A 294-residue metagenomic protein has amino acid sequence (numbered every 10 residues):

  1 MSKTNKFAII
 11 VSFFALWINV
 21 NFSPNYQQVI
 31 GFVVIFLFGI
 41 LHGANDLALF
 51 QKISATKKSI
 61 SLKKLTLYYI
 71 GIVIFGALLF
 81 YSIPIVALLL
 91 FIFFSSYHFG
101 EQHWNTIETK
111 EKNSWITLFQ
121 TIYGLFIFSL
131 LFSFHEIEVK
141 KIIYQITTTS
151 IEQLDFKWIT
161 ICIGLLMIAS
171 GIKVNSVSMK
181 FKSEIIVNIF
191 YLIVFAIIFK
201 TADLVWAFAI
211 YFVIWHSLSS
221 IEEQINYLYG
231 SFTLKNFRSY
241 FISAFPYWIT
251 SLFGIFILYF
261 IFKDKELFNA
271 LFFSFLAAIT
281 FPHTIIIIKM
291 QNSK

Functional and structural regions predicted by a protein language model:
M1-V11, S61-L62: N-terminal membrane topogenic signal
V11-W17, Y68-A77, N188-I198: Hydrophobic, membrane-inserted alpha-helices
A15-V29, F260-D264: Short, hydrophobic transmembrane alpha-helix segments
I35-N45, I92-W104, V213-Q224, L276-P282: Alpha-helical transmembrane segments and their membrane-interface exit regions
G43-I53, Y97-K110, I168-K180, E223-Y229 (+1 more regions): C-terminal ends of transmembrane helices
Q51-K63, N105-I116, V174-V187, L228-R238 (+1 more regions): Membrane-interface helix-boundary motifs at transmembrane edges
A55-K58, I74-S133, K141-I151: Membrane-interface helix-loop-helix junctions at boundaries between adjacent transmembrane segments
F93-Y97, Q102, L118-I137, D155-K173 (+4 more regions): Alpha-helical transmembrane segments of multi-pass integral membrane proteins
